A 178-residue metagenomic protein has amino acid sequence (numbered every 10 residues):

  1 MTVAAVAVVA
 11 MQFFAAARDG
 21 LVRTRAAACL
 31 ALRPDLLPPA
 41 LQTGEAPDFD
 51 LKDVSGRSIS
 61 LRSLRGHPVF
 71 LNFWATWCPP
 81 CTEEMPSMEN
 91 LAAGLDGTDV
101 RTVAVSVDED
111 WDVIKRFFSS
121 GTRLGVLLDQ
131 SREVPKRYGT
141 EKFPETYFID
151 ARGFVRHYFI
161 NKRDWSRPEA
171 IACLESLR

Functional and structural regions predicted by a protein language model:
M1-A46, P168: N-terminal targeting signals for export/organelle localization
A27, A31, F148-R178: Thiol-/selenol-based redox modules, centered on thioredoxin-like and closely related oxidoreductase domains
A40-T43, D48-V69: A short beta-strand-turn-helix
R65, F73-N90: Conserved redox-active cysteine motifs that mediate thiol-disulfide chemistry, especially di-cysteine Cys-X(1-2)-Cys
N90, D112-F117: Short alpha-helix adjacent to the SAM-binding motif of class I
V103, K115-R152, I160: Short, internal strand/loop/helix patches that form the active-site neighborhood or redox-interaction surface
V107: Active-site loop/turn elements of alpha/beta-hydrolase fold enzymes, especially the short glycine-/histidine-rich
